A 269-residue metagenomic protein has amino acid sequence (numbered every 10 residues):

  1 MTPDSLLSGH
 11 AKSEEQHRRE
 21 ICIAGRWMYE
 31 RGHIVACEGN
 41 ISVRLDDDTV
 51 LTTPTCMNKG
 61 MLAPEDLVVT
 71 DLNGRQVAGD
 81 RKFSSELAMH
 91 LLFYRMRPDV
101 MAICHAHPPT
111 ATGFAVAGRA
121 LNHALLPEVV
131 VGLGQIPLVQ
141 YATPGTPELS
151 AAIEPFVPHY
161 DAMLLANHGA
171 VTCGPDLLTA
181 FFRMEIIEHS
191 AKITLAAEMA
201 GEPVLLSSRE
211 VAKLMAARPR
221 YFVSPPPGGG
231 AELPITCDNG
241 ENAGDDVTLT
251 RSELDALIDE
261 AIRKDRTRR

Functional and structural regions predicted by a protein language model:
M1-R269: Glycine-rich flexible loops
